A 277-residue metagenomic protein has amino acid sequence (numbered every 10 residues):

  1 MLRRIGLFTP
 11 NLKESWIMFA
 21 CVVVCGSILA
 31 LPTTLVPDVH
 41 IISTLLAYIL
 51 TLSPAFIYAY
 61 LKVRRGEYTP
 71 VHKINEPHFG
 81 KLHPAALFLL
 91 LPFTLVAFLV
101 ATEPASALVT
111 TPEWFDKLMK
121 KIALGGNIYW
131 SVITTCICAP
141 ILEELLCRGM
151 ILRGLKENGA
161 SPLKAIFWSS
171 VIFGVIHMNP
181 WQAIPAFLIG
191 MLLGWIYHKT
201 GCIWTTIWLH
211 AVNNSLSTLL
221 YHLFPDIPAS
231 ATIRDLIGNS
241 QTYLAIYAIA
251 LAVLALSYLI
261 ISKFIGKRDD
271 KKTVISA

Functional and structural regions predicted by a protein language model:
M1-T9: Short, Lys/Arg-rich, polar N-terminal cytosolic tail immediately upstream of the first transmembrane signal-anchor
S15-A20, L45, L87-L89, Y129 (+5 more regions): Hydrophobic alpha-helical transmembrane segments
F19-G66, A85-L90, I246-A248: Alpha-helical transmembrane segments in multi-pass membrane proteins
S27, L31, Q182-G238: Functionally important transmembrane alpha-helices
T34-I42, V71-L142, R153, E157 (+2 more regions): Juxtamembrane helix-loop-helix connectors linking adjacent transmembrane helices in multi-pass membrane enzymes
L46, C138, W168-I172, I184 (+3 more regions): Hydrophobic residues within alpha-helical transmembrane segments of multi-pass solute transporters/permease subunits
L142-W168, W195-C202: Membrane-interface helix/loop boundary segments of multi-pass membrane proteins
N213-A277: C-terminal membrane module of polytopic membrane proteins
